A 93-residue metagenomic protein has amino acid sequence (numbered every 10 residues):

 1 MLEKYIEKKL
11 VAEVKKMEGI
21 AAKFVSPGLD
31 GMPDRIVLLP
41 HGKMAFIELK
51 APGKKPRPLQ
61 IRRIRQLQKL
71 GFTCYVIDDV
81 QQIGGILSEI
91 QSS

Functional and structural regions predicted by a protein language model:
M1-S93: Catalytic phosphate/metal-binding cores of nucleic-acid and nucleotide-processing enzymes, i.e., regions that mediate
